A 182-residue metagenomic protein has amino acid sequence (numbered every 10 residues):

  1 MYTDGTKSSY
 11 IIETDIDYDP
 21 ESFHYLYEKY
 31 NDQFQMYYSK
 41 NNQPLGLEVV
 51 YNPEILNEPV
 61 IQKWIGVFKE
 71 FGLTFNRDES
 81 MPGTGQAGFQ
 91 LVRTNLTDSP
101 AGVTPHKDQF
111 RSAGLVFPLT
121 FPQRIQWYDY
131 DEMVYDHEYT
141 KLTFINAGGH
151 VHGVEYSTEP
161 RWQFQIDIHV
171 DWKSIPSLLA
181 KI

Functional and structural regions predicted by a protein language model:
M1-T84: Non-heme Fe(II)/2-oxoglutarate
K7-S9, S112-G114, R161-Q163: Short hydrophobic/aromatic beta-strand or adjacent loop that forms the aromatic wall/cage of a ligand/substrate-binding
M81-T94: Helix-adjacent hinge/juxtasegments
V92-V103: Basic, ligand-binding patches in group-transfer machinery, especially extracytoplasmic/periplasmic segments
R93, V116, G153: Short, surface-exposed charged micro-motifs
L96-D98, D108-R124, D167: Short, conserved beta-strand element in jelly-roll/cupin
G102-H106, V151-V154: Catalytic micro-motifs at enzyme active sites that drive phosphoryl/nucleotidyl and oxygen chemistry
F121-I182: Catalytic core of Fe(II)/2-oxoglutarate
